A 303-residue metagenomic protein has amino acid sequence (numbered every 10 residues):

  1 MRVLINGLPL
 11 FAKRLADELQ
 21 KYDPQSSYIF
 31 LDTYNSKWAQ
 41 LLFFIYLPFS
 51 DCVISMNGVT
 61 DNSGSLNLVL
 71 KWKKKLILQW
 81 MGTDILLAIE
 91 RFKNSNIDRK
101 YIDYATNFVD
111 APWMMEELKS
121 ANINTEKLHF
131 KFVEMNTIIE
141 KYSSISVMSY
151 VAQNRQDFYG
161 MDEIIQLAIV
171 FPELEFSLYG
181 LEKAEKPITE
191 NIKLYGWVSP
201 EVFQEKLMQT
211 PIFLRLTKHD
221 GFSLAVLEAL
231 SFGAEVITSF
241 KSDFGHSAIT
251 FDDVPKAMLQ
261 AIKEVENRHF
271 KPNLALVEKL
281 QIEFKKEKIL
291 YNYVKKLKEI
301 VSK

Functional and structural regions predicted by a protein language model:
F44-F49, T83-I85, I89-N107, M208: Membrane-proximal helix-turn-helix segments that form the acceptor-binding/catalytic region of lipid-linked
C52-I54, V69-A88, F108: Active-site proximal beta-strand in glycosyltransferases
I102-T125: A short, active-site helix/loop in glycosyltransferases that binds the activated sugar's phosphate group
I138-Y159, I165-F171: Conserved donor-binding/catalytic core segment of Leloir-type glycosyltransferases
L181-E182, I192-L207, G221-F222: Conserved active-site histidine-acidic residue motif and adjacent donor-binding/catalytic loop of glycosyltransferases
K218: Aromatic "clamp/platform" in nucleotide-sugar-dependent glycosyltransferases that forms part of the donor/acceptor
V226, A234-T238: Short hydrophobic beta-strand element within catalytic cores of glycosyltransferases and related nucleotide-activated
D252-D253, E266-K303: A charged, aromatic-enriched C-terminal amphipathic alpha-helix characteristic of glycosyltransferases across folds
